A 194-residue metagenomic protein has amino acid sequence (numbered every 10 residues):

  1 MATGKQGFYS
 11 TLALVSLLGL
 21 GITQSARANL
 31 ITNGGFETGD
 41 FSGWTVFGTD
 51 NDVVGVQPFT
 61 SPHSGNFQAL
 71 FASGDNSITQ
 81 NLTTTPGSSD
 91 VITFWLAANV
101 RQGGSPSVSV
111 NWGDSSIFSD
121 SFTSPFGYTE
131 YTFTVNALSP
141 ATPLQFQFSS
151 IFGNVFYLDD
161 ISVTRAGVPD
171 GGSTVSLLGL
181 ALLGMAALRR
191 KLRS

Functional and structural regions predicted by a protein language model:
A2-L12, G172: Bacterial N-terminal signal peptides that target proteins for export
I22-A28: Sec/Tat signal peptide C-region and signal peptidase I cleavage site
F36, N76-G103, Y131-F133, I161: Extra-cytoplasmic beta-strand recognition segments
E37-Q68: Extracellular glycan-recognition surfaces and repeat-rich motifs
R101-N111: Beta-strand acidic-aromatic groove motif in beta-rich domains, primarily in extracellular
S115-P140: Extracellular carbohydrate recognition and processing domains and analogous Trp-centered ligand-binding platforms
F146-N154: Short beta-strand-plus-loop segments that form exposed binding edges in beta-rich domains
D170-L188: A short, hydrophobic C-terminal helix/tail in secreted or cell-surface proteins
